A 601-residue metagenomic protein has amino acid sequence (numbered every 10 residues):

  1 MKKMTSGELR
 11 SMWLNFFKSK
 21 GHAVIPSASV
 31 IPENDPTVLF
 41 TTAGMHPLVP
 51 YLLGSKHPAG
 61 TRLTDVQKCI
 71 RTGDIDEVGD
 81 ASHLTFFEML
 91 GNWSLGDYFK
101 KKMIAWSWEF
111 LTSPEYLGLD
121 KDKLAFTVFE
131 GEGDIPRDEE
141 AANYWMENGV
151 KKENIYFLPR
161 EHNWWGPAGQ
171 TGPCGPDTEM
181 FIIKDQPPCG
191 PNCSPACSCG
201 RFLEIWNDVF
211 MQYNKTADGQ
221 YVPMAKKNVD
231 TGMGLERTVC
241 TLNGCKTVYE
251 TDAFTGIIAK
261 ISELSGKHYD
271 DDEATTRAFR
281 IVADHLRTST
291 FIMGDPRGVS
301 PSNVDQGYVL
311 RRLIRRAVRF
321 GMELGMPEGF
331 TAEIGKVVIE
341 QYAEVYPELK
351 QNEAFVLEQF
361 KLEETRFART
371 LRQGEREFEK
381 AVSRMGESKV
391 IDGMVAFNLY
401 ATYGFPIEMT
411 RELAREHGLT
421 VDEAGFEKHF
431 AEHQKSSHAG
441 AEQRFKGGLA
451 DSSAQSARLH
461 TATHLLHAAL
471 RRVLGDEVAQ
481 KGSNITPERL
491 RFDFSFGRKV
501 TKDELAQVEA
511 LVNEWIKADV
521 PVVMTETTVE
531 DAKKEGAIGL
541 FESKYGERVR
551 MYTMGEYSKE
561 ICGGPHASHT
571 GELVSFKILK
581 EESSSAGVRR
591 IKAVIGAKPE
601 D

Functional and structural regions predicted by a protein language model:
M1-D601: A glycine- and charged-residue-rich anion-binding loop/surface
